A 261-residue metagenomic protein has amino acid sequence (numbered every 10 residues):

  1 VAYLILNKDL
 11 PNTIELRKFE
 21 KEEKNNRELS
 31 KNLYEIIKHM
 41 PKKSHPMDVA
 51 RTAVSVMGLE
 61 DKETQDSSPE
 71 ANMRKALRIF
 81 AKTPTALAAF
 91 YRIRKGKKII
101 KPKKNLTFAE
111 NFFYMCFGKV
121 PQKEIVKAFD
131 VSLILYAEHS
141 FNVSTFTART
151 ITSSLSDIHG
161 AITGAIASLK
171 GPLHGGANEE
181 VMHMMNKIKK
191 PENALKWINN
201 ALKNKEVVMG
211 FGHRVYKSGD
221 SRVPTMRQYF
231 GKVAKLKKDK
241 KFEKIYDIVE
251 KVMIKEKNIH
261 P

Functional and structural regions predicted by a protein language model:
V1-P261: Hydrophobic alpha-helical bundle cores within soluble ligand-binding/oligomerization subdomains
